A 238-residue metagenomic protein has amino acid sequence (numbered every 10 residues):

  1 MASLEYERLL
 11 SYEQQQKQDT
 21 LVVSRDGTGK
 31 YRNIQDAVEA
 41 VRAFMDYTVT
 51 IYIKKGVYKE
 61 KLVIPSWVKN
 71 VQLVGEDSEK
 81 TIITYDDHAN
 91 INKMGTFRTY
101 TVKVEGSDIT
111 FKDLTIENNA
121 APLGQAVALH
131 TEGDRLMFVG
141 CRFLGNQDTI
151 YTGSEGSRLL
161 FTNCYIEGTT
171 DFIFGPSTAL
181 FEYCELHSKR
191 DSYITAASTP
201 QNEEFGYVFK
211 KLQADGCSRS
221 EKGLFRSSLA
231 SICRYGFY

Functional and structural regions predicted by a protein language model:
M1-Y238: Sequence-level preference for short, compositionally simple segments enriched in small aliphatic or small polar residues
